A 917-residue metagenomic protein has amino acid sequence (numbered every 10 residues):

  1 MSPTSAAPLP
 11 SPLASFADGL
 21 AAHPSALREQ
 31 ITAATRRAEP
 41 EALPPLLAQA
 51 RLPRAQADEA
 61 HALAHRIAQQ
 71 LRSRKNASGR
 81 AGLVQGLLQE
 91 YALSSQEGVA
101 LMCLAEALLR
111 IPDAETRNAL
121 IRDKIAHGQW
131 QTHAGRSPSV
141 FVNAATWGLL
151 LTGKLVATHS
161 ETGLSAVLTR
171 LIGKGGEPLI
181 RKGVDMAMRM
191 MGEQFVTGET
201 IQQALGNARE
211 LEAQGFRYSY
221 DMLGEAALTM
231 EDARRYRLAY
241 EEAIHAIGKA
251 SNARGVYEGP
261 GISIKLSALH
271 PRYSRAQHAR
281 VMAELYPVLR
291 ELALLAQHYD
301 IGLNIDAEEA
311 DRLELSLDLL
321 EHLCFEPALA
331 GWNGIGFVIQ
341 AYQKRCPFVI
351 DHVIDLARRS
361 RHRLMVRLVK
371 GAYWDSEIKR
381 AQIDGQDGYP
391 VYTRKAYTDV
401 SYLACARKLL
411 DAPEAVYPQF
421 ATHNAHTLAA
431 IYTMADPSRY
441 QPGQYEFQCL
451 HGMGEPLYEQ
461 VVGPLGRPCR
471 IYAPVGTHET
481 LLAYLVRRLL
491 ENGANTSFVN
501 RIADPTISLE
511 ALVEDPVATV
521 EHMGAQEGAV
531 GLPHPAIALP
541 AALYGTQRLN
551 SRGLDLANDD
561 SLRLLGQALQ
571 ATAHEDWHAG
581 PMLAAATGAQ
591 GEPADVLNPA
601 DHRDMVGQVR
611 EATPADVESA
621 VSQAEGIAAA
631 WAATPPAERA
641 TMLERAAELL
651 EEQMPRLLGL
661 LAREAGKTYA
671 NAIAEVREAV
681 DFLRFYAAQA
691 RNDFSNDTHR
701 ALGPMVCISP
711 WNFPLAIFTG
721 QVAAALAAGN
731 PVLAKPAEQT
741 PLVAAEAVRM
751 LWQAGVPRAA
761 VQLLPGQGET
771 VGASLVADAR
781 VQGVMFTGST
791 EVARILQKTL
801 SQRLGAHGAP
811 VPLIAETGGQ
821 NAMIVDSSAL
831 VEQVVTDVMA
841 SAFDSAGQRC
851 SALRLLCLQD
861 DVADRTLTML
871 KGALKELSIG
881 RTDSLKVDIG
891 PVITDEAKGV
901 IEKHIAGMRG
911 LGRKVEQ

Functional and structural regions predicted by a protein language model:
S2-N550: Positively charged, amphipathic and often flexible ligand-engagement surfaces
L71, A105-P112, E212, I244 (+21 more regions): Structural signal for hydrophobic packing residues in well-ordered secondary-structure cores of soluble enzyme domains
D221-L223, I264-S267, N304-E308, V338-Q340 (+19 more regions): Generic beta-strand/beta-sheet core signal
L228, Q297-Y299, A310-C324, G331-F337 (+4 more regions): Long, K/E/R/D-enriched contiguous segments that form extended
S316, V353, I431, V461 (+7 more regions): Hydrophobic packing residues within well-ordered alpha-helices of enzyme cores
G476, T480-A483, R487-S622, G626-A629 (+7 more regions): Terminal low-complexity tails and localization/encapsulation signals of metabolic enzymes
A662, A688-Q833, K886-V887: Rossmann-like NAD(P) dinucleotide-binding subdomain of oxidoreductase/dehydrogenase enzymes
Q753-V756, A777-A779, G783, T790-Q917: ALDH superfamily catalytic-core signature
